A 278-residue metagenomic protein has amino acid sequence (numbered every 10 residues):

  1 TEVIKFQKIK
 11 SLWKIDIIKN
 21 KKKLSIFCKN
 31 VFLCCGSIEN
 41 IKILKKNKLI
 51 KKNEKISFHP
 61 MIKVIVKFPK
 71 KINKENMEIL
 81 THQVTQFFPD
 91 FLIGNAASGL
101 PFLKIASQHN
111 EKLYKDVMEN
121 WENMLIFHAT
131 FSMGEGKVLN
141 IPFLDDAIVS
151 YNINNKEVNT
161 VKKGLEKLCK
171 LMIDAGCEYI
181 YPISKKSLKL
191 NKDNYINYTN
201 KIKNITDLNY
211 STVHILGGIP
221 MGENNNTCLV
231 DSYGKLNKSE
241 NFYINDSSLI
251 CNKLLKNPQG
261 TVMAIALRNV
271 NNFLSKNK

Functional and structural regions predicted by a protein language model:
T1-K8, I15-Q83, D246, T261-I265 (+1 more regions): Glycine-rich loop(s) and the adjacent beta-strand/alpha-helix scaffold that form part
I4-K8, E178-N252, Q259: A glycine-rich dinucleotide-binding beta-alpha-beta segment and adjacent secondary-structure elements that constitute
S37, V161-C169, L267-N271: Short, hydrophobic/amphipathic alpha-helical packing segments that form internal helix faces or helix-helix interfaces
N40, G134-V138, C228: Short, acidic Gly/Pro/Ser/Thr-rich loop/turn segments
K42, N140-I141, V230, K253-L254: Cytochrome P450 core scaffold surrounding the K-helix E-X-X-R motif and the conserved "meander" helix-loop region
N47-M172, Y179, K189, N204-I205 (+3 more regions): FAD cofactor-binding and catalytic pocket of flavoenzymes
E157, L255-V262: Alpha-helix N-cap/helix-initiation motif
K170-I183, K276-K278: Surface-exposed helix-capping loop/turn segments at secondary-structure junctions
